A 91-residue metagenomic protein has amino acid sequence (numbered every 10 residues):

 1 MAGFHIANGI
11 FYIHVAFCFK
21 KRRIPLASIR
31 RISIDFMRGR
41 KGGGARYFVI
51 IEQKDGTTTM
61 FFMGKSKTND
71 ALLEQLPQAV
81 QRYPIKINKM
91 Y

Functional and structural regions predicted by a protein language model:
M1-I6, T57-T59, S66, R82: Anionic N-terminal interaction surfaces
G9: Nucleic-acid endo/exonuclease domains
Y12-N69, M90-Y91: Non-transmembrane, membrane-adjacent beta-strand/coil modules in membrane-associated proteins and peripheral
K67-Y91: Cytosol-/stroma-facing membrane-proximal "stalk/adaptor" domains immediately downstream of transmembrane anchors
